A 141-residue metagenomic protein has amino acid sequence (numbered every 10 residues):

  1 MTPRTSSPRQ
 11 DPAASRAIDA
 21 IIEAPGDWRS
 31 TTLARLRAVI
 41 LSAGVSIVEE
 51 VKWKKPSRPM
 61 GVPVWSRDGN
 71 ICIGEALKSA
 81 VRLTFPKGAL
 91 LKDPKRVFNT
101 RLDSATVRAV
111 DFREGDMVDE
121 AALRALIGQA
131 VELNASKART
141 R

Functional and structural regions predicted by a protein language model:
M1-R141: Charge-dense, helix-prone N-terminal extensions
